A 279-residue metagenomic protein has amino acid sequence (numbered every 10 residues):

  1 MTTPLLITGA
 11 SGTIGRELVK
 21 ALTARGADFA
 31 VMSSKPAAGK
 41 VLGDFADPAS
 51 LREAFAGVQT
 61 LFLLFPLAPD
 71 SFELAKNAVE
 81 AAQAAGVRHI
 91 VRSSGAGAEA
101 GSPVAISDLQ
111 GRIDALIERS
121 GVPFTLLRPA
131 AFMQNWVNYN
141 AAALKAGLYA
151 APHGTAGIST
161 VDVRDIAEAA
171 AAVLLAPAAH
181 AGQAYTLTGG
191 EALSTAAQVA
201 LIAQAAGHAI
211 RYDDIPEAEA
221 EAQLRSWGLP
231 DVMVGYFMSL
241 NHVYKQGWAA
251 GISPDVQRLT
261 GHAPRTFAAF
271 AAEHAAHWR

Functional and structural regions predicted by a protein language model:
T2-V31, K35, A46-P48, A56-Q59 (+7 more regions): Oxidoreductase cofactor-interface core, primarily capturing Rossmann-like NAD(P)-dependent enzymes
T8, L64, G261: Residues lining the SAM
A37-K40: Short, charged/polar "capping" segments at the starts of alpha-helices and the immediately preceding loops
L42-D44: Cofactor-binding loops of NAD(P)H-dependent oxidoreductases, dominated by short-chain dehydrogenase/reductases
S50, T60, A269: Residue-level recognition of oxygen-bearing side chains
S50, V137, A272-A275: Short linear sequence elements within intrinsically disordered, low-complexity coil regions
A218-R279: A hydrophobic C-terminal alpha-helical subdomain
